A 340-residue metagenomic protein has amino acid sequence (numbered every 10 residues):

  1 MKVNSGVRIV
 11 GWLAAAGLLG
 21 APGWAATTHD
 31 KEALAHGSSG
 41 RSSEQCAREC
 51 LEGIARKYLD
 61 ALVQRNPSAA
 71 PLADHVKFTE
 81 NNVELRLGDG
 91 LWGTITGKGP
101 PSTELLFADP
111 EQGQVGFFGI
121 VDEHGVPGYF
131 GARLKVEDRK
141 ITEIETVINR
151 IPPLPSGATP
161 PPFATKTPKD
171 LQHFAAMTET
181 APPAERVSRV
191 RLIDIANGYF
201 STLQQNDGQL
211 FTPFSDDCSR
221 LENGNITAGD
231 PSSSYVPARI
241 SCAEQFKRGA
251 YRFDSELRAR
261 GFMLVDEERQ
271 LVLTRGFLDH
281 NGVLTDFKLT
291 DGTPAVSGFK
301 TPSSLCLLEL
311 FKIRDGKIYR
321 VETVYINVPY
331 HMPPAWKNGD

Functional and structural regions predicted by a protein language model:
K2-W12: Bacterial N-terminal signal peptides that target proteins for export
V10-A21: Bacterial N-terminal signal peptides
G23-D340: C-terminal and inter-domain tail/linker signature
